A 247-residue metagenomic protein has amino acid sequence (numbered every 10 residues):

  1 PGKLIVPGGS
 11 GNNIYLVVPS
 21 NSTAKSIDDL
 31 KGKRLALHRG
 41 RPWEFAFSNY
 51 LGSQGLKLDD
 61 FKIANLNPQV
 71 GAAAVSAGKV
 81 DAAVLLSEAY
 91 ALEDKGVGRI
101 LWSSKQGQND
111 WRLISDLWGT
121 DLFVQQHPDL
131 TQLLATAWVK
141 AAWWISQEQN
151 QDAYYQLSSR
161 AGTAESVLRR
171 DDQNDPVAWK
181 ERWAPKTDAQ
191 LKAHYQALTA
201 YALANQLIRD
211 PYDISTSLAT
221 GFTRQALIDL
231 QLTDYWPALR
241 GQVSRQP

Functional and structural regions predicted by a protein language model:
P1-N65, G71-A74, D81-L85, V97-S103 (+2 more regions): Short, glycine-/small- and polar/acidic-enriched structural segments that line small-molecule recognition paths
P19, S103, T120, T216-R224: Helix N-cap / beta->alpha transition motif
K25, L56, D121-D129, A189: Surface-exposed, polar/charged faces of alpha-helical domains in mature secreted/periplasmic/lumenal proteins
D28, F45-N49, A73, A77 (+4 more regions): Solvent-exposed, polar/charged alpha-helical surfaces in well-ordered, non-transmembrane soluble domains, broadly
V70-G162: Pocket-lining segment of extracytoplasmic ligand-binding domains
Q126-P211: Secondary-structure end/capping motifs
A200-P247: Conserved C-terminal helix/tail region of periplasmic/extracytoplasmic solute-binding proteins
